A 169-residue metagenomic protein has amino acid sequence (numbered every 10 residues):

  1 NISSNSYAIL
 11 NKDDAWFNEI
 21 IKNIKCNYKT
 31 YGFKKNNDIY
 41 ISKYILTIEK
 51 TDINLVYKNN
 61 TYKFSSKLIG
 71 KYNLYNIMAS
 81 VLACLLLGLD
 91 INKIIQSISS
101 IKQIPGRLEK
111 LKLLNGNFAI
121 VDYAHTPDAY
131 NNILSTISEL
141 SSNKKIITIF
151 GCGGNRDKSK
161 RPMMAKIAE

Functional and structural regions predicted by a protein language model:
N1-N23, K67, P127-N131, C152 (+1 more regions): Flexible active-site lid/hinge loop adjacent to a nucleotide/diphosphate and Mg2+-phosphate binding pocket
N1-N5, N23-I24, L140-S142, K166-E169: Short, conserved loop/helix-junction motifs that constitute active-site signature segments in enzyme catalytic cores
I2-S3, W16, C26-K29, V81 (+2 more regions): N-terminal start-of-chain detector that recognizes signal peptides and the immediate post-cleavage beginning
I9, Y28, I41, N76 (+2 more regions): Residue-level signal for inorganic ion chemistry
A15-T61, I104-R107, L111: Extended acidic/charged loop-beta regions that coordinate divalent cations and stabilize anionic phosphate/carboxylate
I48, Y57-A168: Nucleotide phosphate-binding/pyrophosphate-handling subdomain across enzymes that bind or process nucleotide phosphates
